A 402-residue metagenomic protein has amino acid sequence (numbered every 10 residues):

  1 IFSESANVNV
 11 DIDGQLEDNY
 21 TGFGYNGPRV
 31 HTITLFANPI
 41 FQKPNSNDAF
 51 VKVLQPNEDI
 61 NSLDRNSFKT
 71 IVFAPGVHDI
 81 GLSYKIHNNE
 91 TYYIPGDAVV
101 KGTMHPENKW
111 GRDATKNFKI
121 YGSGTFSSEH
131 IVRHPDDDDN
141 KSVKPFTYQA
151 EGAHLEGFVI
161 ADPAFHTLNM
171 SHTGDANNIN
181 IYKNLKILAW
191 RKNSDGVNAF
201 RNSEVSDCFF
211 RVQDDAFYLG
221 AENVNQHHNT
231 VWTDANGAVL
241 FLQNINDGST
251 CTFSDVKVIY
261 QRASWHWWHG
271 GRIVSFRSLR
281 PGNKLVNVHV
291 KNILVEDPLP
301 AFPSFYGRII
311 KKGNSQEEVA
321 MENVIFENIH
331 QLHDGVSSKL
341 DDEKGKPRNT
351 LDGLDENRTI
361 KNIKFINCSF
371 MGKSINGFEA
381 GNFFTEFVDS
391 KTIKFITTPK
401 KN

Functional and structural regions predicted by a protein language model:
I1-N88, V99-H105, K109-K116, G122-D138 (+3 more regions): Extracellular "leader-to-stem" segments immediately downstream of a signal peptide or signal-anchor in secreted/lumenal
F2, N61-N66, H78-T91, V99-S123 (+6 more regions): Extracellular beta-strand-rich solenoid/capping regions of secreted or surface-exposed proteins that bind or remodel
S3, D11-D13, F36, L54 (+25 more regions): A structural detector for beta-sheet-dominated domains
Y20, G102-M104, H130, N236 (+3 more regions): Short acidic, gly/pro-rich beta-turn/loop elements at beta-sheet edges and active-site/ligand-binding grooves
I33-L35, M104, F146, F217 (+1 more regions): Short beta-strand element of the conserved SAM-dependent methyltransferase core
N89-T91, G96, K116-S128, E151-D162 (+7 more regions): Right-handed parallel beta-helix
V143-P145, T167, S194-G196, A216 (+5 more regions): Structural detector of coil-to-beta-strand junctions
S264-N402: Extracellular beta-rich repeat passengers
